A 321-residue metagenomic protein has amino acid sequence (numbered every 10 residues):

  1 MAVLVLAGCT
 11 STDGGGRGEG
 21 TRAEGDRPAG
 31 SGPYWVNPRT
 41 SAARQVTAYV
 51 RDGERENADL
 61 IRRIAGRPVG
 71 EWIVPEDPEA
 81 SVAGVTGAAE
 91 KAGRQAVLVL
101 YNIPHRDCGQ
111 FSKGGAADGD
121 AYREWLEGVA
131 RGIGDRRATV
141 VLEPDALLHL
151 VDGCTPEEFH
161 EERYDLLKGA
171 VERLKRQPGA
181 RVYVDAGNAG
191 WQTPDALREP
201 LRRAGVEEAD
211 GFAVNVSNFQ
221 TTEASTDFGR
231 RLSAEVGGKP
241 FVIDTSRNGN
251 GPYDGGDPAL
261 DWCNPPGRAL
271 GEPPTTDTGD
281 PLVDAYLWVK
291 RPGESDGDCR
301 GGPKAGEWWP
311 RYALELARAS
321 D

Functional and structural regions predicted by a protein language model:
M1-A2: Sec-dependent N-terminal signal peptides
L6-R27: C-terminal region of N-terminal signal peptides and the immediate post-cleavage residues of exported proteins
A29-G132, R136, R291-L316: N-terminal carbohydrate-binding/catalytic regions of secreted carbohydrate-active enzymes
S41-I64, A189-P310: Surface-exposed substrate-engagement region within the catalytic domains of secreted or surface-exposed extracellular
P68-V74, S112-A117, L148-F159, Y183-A186 (+1 more regions): Surface-exposed cleft-lining segments at the edges of enzyme active sites
G84, E124-R131, E162-R173, A196-R203 (+1 more regions): Alpha-helical scaffolding segments of alpha/beta enzyme cores, especially the outer helices of TIM-barrel or partial
G93-V97, R137-V141, G179-Y183, A209-A213 (+2 more regions): Structural preference for beta-strand elements that scaffold enzyme active sites
G115-D135, P144-A180: Active-site cleft segment of glycoside hydrolase catalytic domains centered on the general acid/base Glu
